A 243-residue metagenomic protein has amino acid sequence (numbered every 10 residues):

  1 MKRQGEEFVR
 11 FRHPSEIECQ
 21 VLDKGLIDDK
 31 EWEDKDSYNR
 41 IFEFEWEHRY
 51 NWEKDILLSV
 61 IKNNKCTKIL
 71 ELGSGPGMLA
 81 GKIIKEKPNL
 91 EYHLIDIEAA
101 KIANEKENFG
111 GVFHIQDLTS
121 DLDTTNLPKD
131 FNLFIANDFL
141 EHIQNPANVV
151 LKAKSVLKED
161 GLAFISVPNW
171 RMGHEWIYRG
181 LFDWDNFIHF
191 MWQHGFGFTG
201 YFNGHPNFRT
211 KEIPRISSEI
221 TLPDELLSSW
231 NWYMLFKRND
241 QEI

Functional and structural regions predicted by a protein language model:
M1-L127, N137, A147-V150, F182 (+3 more regions): Conserved N-terminal segment of class I S-adenosyl-L-methionine
G5, V21-L22, F164, D185 (+2 more regions): A C-terminal cap/extension of S-adenosyl-L-methionine-dependent methyltransferases that defines the acceptor-substrate
L133-F139: A short beta-strand submotif of the Rossmann-like class I SAM-dependent methyltransferase core that lines
Q144-N148, E175: Short N-terminal helix/helix-N-cap motif within the alpha/beta-hydrolase-1
N148-E159: A short glycine-rich, Lys/Arg-flanked "PGG" loop and its adjoining helix->strand segment in the class I
G161-P168: Conserved beta-strand signature within the Rossmann-like core of class I S-adenosyl-L-methionine
P168-G173, G204-P206: Short "lid" loop at the C-terminus of a central beta-strand within the Rossmann-like core of SAM-dependent
R171-Q193: Acceptor-substrate binding/catalytic loop of class I
